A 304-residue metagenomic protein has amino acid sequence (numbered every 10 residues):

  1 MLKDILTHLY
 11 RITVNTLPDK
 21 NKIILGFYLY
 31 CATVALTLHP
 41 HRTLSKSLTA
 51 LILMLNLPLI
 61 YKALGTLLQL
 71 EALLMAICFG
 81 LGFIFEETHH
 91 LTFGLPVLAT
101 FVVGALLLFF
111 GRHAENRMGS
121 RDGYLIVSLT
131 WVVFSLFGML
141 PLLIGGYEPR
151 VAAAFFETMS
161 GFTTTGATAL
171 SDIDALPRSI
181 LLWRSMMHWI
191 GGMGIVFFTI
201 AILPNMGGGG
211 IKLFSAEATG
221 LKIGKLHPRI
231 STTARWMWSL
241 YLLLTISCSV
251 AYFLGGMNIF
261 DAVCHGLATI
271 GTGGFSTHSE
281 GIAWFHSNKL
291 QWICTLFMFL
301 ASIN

Functional and structural regions predicted by a protein language model:
D4, H8-Y10, N15, D19-N21 (+2 more regions): Intrinsic-disorder-associated, low-complexity terminal segments enriched in Asp/Asn/His/Tyr and depleted of Lys/Arg
L6, I24, T33, S47-N304: Membrane-proximal intracellular helices of multi-pass ion channels
T43-S45: Intrinsically disordered, low-complexity segments
